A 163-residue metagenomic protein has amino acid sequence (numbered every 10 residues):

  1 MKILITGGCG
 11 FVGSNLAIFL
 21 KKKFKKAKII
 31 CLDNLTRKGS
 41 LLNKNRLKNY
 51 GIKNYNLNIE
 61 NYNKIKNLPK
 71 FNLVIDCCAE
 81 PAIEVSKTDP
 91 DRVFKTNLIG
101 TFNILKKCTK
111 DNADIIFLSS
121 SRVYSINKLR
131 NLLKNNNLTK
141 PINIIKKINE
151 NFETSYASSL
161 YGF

Functional and structural regions predicted by a protein language model:
M1-F163: N-terminal Rossmann-like NAD(P)+-binding domain of SDR-like oxidoreductases, especially those catalyzing
